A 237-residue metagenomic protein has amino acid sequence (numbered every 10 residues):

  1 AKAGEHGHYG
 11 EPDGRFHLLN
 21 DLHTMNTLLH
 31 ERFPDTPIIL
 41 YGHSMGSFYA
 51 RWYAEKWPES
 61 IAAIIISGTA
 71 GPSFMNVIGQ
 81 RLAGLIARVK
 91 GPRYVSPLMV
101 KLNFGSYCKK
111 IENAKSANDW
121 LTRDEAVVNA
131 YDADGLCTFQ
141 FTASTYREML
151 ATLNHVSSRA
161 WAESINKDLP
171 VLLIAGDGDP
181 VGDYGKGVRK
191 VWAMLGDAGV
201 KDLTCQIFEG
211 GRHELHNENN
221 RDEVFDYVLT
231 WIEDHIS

Functional and structural regions predicted by a protein language model:
A1-D13, H213: Glycine-rich "HGGG/HGxG" loop immediately N-terminal to the catalytic nucleophile of the alpha/beta-hydrolase
G10-E31: Alpha/beta-hydrolase active-site loop
F33-S44: Alpha/beta-hydrolase fold nucleophile elbow
G42-W52: Glycine-rich nucleophile elbow surrounding the catalytic serine of serine-hydrolase chemistry
A50-L136: Alpha/beta-hydrolase-fold enzymes
L173-A175: Short beta-strand/loop motif that positions the catalytic acidic residue of the alpha/beta-hydrolase fold
P180-K190: Conserved alpha/beta-hydrolase "acid-adjacent" motif
A198, D202-S237: Catalytic active-site module of serine/aspartate enzymes centered on a nucleophile-bearing elbow/loop
